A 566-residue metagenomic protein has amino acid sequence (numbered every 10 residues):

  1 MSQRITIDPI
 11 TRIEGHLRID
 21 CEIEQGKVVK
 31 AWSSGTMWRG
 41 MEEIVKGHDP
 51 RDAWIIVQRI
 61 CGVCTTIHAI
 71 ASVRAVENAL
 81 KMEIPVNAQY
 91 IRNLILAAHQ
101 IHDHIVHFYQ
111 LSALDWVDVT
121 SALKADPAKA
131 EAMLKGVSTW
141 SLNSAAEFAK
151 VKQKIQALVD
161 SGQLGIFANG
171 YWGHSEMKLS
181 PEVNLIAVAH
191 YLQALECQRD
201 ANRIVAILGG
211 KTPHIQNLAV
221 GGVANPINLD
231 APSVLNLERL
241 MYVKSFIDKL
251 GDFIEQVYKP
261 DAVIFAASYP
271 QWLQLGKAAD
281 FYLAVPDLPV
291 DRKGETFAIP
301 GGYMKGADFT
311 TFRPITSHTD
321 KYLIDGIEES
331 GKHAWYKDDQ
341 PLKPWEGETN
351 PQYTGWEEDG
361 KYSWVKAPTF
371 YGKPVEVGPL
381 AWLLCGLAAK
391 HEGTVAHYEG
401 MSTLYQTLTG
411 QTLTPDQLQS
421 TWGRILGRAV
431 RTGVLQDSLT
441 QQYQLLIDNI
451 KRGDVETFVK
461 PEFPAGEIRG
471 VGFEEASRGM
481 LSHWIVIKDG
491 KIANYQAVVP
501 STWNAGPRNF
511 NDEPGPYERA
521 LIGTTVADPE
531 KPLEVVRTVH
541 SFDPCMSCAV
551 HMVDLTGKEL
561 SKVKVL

Functional and structural regions predicted by a protein language model:
M1-R478, D489, V499-L566: Active-site bordering "gate/hinge" segments that shape substrate access to catalytic or cofactor-binding pockets
H483-K488: A translation/RNA-centric and nucleic-acid-associated enzymatic feature enriched in Class II aminoacyl-tRNA synthetases
A493: Catalytic-core signal marking the mid-to-C-terminal active-site face
